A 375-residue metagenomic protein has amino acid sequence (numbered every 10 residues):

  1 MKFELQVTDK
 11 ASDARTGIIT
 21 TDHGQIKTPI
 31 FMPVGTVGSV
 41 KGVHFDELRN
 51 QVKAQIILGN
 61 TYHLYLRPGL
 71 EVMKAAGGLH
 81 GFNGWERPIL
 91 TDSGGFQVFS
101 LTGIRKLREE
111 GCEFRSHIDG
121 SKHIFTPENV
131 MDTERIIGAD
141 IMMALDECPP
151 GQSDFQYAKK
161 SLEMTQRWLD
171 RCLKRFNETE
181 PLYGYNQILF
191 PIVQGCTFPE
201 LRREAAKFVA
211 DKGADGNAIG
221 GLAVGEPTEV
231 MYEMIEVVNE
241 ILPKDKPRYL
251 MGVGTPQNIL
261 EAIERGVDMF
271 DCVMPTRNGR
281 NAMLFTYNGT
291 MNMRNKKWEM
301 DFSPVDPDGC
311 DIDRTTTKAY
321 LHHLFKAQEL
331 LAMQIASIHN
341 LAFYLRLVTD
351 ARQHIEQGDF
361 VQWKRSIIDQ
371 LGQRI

Functional and structural regions predicted by a protein language model:
M1-L182, K296-W298: Non-catalytic, usually N-terminal nucleic-acid engagement modules in DNA/RNA processing proteins
M1-T20, I26-P33, K41-G42, D146-Q152 (+1 more regions): C-terminal extensions of enzymes
G24, I57, D92, E134 (+5 more regions): Conserved, mostly hydrophobic/aromatic
Y65, P150-G151, G225-E226, N278-G279 (+1 more regions): Short secondary-structure capping/turn micro-motifs that flank functional sites
N129, T133-I136, K160, M164-R171 (+5 more regions): A non-catalytic, amphipathic alpha-helix used as a structural packing/dimerization or gating element in enzyme scaffolds
A139, D170, K174-N177, E240-P243 (+4 more regions): Generic secondary-structure signature for well-ordered alpha-helical cores
G151-F155, K159, G216-L222, L330-M333: Glycine- and acidic
E163-Q166, R175, T179, G184-V305: Glycine-rich phosphate/ribose-binding loops and adjacent secondary-structure elements that form binding surfaces
